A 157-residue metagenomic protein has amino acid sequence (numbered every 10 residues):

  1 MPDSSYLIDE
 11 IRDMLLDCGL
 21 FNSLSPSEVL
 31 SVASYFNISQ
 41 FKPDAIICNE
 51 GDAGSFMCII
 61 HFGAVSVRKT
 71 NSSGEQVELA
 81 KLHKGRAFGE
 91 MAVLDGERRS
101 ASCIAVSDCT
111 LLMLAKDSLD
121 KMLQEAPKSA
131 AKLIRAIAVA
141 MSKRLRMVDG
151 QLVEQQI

Functional and structural regions predicted by a protein language model:
M1-I157: Cytosolic regulatory regions built on CNB/CRP/Popeye-like sensor folds
